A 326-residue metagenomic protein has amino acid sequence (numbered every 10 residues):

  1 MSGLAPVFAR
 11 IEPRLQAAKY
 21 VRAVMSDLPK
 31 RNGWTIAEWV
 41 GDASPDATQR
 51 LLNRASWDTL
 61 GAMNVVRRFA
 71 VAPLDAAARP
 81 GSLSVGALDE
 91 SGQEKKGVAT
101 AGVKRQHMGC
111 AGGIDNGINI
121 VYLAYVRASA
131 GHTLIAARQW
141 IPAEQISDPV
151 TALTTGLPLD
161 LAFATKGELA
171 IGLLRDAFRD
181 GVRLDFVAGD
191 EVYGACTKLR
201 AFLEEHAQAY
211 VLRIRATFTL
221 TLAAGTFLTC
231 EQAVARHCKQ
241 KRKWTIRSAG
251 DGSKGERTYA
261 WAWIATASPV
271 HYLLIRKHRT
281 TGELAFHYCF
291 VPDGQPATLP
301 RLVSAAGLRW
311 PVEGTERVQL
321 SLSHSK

Functional and structural regions predicted by a protein language model:
M1-A188, V192-A209, A216-T219: Conserved, well-structured functional cores that handle cations and Mg-NTP chemistry
A128-T151, T155, L159, V211-G314: An anionic, glycine-rich sequence signature occurring as long contiguous blocks
R317-V318: Trp- and S/T/G-rich repeat-edge/linker motifs of beta-rich repeat architectures
S323-K326: Basic, amphipathic alpha-helical segments enriched in Lys/Arg and hydrophobic/aromatic residues
